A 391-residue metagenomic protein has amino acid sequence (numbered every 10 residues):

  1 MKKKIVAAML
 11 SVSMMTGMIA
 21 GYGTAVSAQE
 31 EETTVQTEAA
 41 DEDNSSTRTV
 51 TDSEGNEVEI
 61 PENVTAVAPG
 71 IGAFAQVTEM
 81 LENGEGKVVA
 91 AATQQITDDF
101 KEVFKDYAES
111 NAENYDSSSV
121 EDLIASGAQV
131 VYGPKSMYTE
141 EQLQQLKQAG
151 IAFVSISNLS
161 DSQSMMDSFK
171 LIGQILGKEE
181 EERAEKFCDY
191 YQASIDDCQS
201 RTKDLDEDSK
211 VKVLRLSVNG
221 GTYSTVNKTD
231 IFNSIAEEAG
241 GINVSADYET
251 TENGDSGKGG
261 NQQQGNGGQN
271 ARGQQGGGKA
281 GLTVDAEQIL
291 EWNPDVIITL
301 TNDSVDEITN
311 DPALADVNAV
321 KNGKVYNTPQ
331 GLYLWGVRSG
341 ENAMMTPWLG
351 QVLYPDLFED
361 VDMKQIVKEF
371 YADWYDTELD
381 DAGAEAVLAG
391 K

Functional and structural regions predicted by a protein language model:
M1-I5, L10: Positively charged n-region of N-terminal signal peptides that target proteins for export
L10-M18: Hydrophobic core
M18-T37: Sec-dependent signal peptide cleavage junction
S46-T49, E57, E141-S224, N233-E237 (+3 more regions): Extracytoplasmic substrate-binding proteins
A66-G70, K87-A92, V130-P134, A152-S157 (+5 more regions): Structural recognition of the beta-strand scaffold that forms the well-ordered cores of secreted hydrolase catalytic
P69-S126, V130-K135, V244, N253 (+1 more regions): A short, structured surface patch at a secondary-structure boundary
Y223-N261, G265-D316, N322: Flexible, glycine-rich surface segments
V296-V352: Active-site/pore-lining binding-face segments in mid-to-C-terminal subdomains
